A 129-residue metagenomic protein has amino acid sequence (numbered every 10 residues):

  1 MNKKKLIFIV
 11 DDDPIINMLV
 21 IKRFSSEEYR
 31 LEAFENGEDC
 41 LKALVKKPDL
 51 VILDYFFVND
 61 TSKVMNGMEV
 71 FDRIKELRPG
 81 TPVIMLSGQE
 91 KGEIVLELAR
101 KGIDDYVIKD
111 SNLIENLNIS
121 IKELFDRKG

Functional and structural regions predicted by a protein language model:
D11: Conserved acidic carboxylate
P14-E32: Two-component/phosphorelay signaling modules centered on CheY-like receiver
E32-L50, D54-N59, N116: Acidic, metal-coordinating helix/loop segments flanking the phosphotransfer/catalytic sites of two-component signaling
K42, T61-P79: Short amphipathic alpha-helix used as the core "switch/output" element in two-component signaling
K47-D49, E76-P82: His-Asp phosphorelay/catalytic-motif detector in bacterial-type signaling
M65, E69, Q89-V107, S111 (+1 more regions): Alpha4 helix (beta4-alpha4-beta5 surface) of REC/receiver domains from two-component response regulators
N116-G129: Receiver (REC) domain switch/output surface
